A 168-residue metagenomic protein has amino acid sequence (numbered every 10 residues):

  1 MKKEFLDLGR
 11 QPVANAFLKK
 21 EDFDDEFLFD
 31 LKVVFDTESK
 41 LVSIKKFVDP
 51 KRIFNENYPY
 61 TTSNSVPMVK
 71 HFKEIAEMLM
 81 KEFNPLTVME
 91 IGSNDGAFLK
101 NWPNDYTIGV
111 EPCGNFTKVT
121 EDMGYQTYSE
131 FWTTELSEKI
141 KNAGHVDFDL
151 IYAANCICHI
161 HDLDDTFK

Functional and structural regions predicted by a protein language model:
M1-V66: N-terminal juxtadomain amphipathic helix that follows a signal peptide/anchor or precedes a small N-terminal auxiliary
L6-L8, A14-A16, F29, D36-I44 (+7 more regions): N-terminal, helix-rich and Lys/Arg-enriched segments in bacterial and organellar proteins
D7, S65-M68, T120, I140-K141: Short C-terminal domain-edge/linker segments immediately following a structured domain
K20-D22, S65, V69-F72, C113 (+2 more regions): Short, structured coil/loop segments at alpha-helix boundaries
P50-F54, E74, G144: Short amphipathic alpha-helical segments, especially helix-boundary/capping motifs
P59-P85: Glycine-rich adenosyl-nucleotide cofactor-binding module
A76-K168: Conserved SAM-binding loop
